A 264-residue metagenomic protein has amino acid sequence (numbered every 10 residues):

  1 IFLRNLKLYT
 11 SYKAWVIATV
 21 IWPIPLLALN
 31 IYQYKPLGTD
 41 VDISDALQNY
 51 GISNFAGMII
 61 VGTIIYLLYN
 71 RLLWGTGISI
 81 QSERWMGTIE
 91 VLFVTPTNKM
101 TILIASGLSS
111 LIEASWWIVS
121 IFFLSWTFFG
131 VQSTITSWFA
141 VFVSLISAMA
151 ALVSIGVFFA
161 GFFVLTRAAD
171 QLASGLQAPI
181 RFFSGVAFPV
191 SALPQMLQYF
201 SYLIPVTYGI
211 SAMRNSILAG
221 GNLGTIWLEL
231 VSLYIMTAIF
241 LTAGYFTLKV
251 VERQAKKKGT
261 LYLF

Functional and structural regions predicted by a protein language model:
I1-T134, W138-F264: Hydrophobic transmembrane alpha-helices and immediately adjacent juxtamembrane helices of multi-pass inner-membrane
